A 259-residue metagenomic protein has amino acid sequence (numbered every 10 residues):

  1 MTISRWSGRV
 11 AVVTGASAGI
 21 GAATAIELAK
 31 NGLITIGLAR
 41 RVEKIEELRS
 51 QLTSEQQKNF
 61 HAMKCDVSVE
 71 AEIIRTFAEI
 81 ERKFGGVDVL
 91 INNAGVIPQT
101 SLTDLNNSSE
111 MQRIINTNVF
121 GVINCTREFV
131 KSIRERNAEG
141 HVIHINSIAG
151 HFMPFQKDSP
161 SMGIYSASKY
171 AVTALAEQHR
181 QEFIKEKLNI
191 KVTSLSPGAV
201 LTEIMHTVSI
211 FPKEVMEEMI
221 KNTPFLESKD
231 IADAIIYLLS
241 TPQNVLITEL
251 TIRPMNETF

Functional and structural regions predicted by a protein language model:
R9, G86-V87, M111, I133-S147 (+1 more regions): Active-site loop of short-chain dehydrogenase/reductase
S17-A18: Conserved glycine-rich cofactor-binding loop
N31-E47: Conserved glycine-rich Rossmann-like NAD(P)H-binding loop of the short-chain dehydrogenase/reductase
E43, K64-R75, S108: The beta1-alpha1 cofactor-binding region of Rossmann-like NAD(H)/NADP(H)-dependent oxidoreductases
S101-T103, N107-R113: Substrate-binding pocket helix/loop in short-chain dehydrogenase/reductase
I143-A171, E177, Q181-K185: Catalytic loop of short-chain dehydrogenase/reductase
I190, S194-L195, K213-F259: C-terminal helical subdomain
